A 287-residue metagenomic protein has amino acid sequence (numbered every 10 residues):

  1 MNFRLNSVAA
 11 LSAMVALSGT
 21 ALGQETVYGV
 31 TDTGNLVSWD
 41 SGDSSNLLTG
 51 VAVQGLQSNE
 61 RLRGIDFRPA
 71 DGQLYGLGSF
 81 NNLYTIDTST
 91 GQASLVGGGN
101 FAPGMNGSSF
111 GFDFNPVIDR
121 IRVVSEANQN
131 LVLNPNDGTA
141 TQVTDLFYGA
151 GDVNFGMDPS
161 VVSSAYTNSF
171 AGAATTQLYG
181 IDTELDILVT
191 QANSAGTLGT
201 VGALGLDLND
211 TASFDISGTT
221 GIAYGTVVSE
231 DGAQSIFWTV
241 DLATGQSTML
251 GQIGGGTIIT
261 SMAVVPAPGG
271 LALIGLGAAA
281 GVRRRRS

Functional and structural regions predicted by a protein language model:
F3-Q24, I258-G275: Short, threonine-centered small-residue motifs that mark membrane-proximal processing/anchoring sites and TM-junction
T26-V30, Q73-G76, R120-V123, A173 (+2 more regions): Conserved beta-propeller blade signature
N35-W39, N82-T85, Q129-L133, L185-A192 (+1 more regions): Structural motif
G42-S44, D87-T90, P135-G138, N193-A195 (+1 more regions): Short loop/turn segments that connect beta-strands within beta-propeller blades
L48-L56, Q92-A102, Q142-N154, T197-G205 (+1 more regions): A short beta-strand motif characteristic of beta-propeller blades
R63-D71, P103-I118, G156-A174, D210-T220 (+1 more regions): Structural signature of eukaryotic scaffold interfaces centered on beta-propeller domains
L242-V264: Blade-level signature of beta-propeller repeat domains, shared across WD40, Kelch, NHL, RCC1 and BNR/Asp-box propellers
G281-S287: C-terminal membrane-anchoring or membrane-association module
